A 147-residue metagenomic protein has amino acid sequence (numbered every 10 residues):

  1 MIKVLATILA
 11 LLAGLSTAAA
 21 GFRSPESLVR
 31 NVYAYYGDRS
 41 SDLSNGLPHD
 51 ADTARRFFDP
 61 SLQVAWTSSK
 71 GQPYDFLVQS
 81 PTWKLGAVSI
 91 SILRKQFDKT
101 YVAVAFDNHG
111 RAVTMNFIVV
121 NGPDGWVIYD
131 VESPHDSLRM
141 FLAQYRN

Functional and structural regions predicted by a protein language model:
L5-G14: Bacterial N-terminal signal peptides
A18-G21: Boundary at the C-terminal end of the N-terminal hydrophobic targeting segment
R23, R55-R111: Surface-exposed, charged secondary-structure patches
R23-S41: Short, aromatic-enriched amphipathic alpha-helices that serve as compact interaction elements
S40-D50: Surface-exposed patches in mature extracellular/periplasmic domains of secreted proteins
K95-K99, H109-A112, D130-N147: Low-complexity, intrinsically disordered terminal/linker segments enriched in charged and Gly/Pro repeats
M115-V120: Hydrophobic/aromatic beta-strand elements that line small-molecule binding cavities or substrate pockets in beta-rich
